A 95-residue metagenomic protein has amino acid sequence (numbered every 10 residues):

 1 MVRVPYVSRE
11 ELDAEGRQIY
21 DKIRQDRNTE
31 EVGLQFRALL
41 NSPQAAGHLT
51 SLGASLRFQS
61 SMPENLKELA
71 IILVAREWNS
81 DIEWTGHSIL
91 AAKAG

Functional and structural regions predicted by a protein language model:
M1-M62: Mobile cap/lid helix-loop segments that border enzyme active or cofactor-binding sites and regulate substrate access
M62, L66-L69, V74-A94: Conserved alpha-helical segments that form or flank metal/cofactor-binding pockets of metalloenzymes
